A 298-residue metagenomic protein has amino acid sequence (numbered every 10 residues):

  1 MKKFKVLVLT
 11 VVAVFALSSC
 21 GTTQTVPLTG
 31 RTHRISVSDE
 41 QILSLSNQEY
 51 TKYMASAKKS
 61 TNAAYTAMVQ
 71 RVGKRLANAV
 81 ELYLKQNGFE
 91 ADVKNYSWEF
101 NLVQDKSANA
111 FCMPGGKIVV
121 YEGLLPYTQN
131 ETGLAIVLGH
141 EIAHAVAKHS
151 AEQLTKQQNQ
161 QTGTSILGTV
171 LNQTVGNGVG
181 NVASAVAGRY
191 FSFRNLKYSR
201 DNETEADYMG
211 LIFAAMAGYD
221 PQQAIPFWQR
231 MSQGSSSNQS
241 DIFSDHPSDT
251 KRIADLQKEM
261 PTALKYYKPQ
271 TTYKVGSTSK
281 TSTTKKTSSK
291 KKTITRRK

Functional and structural regions predicted by a protein language model:
K2-L7, C20-K298: A Zn2+-metalloprotease active-site environment signal
V11-A13: N-terminal leader/targeting signatures
F15-S19: C-terminal motif of bacterial Sec signal peptides marking the signal peptidase cleavage site
